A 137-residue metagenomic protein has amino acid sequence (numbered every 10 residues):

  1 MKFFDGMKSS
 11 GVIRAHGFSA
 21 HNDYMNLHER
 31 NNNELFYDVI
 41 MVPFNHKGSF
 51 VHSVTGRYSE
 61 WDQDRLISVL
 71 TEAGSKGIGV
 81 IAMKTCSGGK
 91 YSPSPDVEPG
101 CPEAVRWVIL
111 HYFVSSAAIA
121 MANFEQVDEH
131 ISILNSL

Functional and structural regions predicted by a protein language model:
M1-L137: Beta/alpha (TIM)-barrel catalytic core signal, keyed to glycine-rich beta->alpha loops juxtaposed to Asp/Glu that bind
